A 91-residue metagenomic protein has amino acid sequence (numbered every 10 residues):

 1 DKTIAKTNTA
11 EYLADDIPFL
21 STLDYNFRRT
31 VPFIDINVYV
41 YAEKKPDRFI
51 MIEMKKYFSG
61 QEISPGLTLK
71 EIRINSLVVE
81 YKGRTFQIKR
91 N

Functional and structural regions predicted by a protein language model:
D1-G66, K70-N91: Extended low-complexity, proline-rich intrinsically disordered regions
